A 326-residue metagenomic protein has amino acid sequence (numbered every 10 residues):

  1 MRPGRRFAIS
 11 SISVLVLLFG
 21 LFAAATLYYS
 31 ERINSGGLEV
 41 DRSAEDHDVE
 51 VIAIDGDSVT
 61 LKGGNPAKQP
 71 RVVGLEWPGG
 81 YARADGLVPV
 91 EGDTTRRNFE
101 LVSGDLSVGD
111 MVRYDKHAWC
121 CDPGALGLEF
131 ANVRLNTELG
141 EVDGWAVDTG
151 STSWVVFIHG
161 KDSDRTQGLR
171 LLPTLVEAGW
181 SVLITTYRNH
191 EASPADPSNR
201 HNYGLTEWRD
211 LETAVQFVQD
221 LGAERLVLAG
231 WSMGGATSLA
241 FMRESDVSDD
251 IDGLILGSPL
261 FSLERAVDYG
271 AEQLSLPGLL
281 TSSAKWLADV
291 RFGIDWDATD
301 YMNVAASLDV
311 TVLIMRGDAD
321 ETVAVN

Functional and structural regions predicted by a protein language model:
D105-G150: N-terminal cap/lid segment of alpha/beta-hydrolase-fold proteins
T152-G160: Short beta-strand element of the alpha/beta-hydrolase
L175-A195: Conserved alpha/beta-hydrolase
R200-L221, V227: Alpha/beta-hydrolase active-site loop
G230-G234, S238: Gly/Ala-rich beta-loop-alpha elbow adjacent to hydrolase catalytic centers
A240-A298: Hydrolase active-site cap/lid region
S307-D309, I314-R316, D320: Short beta-strand/loop motif that positions the catalytic acidic residue of the alpha/beta-hydrolase fold
E321-N326: Conserved alpha/beta-hydrolase "acid-adjacent" motif
